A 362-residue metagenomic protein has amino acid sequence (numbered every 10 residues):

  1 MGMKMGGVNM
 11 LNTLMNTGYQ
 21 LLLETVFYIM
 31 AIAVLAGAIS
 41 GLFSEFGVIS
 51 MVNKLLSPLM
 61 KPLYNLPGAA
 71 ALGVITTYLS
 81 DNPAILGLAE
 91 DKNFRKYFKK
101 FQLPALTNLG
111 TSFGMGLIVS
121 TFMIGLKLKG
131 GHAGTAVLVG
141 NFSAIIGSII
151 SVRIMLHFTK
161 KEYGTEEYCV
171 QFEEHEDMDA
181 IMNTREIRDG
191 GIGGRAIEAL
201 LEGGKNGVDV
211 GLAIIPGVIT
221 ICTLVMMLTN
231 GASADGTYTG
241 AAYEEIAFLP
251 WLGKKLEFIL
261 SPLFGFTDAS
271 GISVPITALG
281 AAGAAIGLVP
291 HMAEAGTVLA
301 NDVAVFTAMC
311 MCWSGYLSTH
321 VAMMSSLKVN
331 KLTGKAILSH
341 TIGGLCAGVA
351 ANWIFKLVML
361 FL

Functional and structural regions predicted by a protein language model:
M1-F46, M51: N-terminal signal-anchor module of multipass membrane proteins
G7, A36, S40-L56, D189-A282: Transmembrane helical segments that form the transport core of multi-pass membrane transport proteins
V8-Q20, L128-K129, A234-D235, M359-L362: Membrane-interface helix termini and inter-helical loops of multi-pass transporters
Y28-M30, G41-M51, Y64-P67, G73-G87 (+5 more regions): Short helix-coil transition sites and intra-membrane helix breaks within transmembrane domains of multi-pass
I39, F43, G147-M155, T159 (+5 more regions): Alpha-helical membrane-inserting segments
I39-L72, A89-K100, L256-L260: Membrane-embedded helical hairpins/re-entrant loop segments and their flanking transmembrane helices within multi-pass
A84-R153, A282-L362: C-terminal transmembrane helix pair
F158-K205: Intrinsically disordered, low-complexity non-transmembrane regions of multi-pass membrane transporters
